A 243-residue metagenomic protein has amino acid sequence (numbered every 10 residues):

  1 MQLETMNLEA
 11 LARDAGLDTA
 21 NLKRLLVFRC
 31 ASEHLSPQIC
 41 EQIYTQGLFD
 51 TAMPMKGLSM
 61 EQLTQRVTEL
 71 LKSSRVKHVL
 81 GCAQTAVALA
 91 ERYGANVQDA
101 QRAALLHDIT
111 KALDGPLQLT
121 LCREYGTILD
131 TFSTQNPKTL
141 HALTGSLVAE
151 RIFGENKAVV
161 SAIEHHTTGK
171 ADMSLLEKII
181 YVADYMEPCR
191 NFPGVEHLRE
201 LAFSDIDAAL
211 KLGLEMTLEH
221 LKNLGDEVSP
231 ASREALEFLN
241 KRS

Functional and structural regions predicted by a protein language model:
M1-L58: Classical nucleotidyltransferase
Y44, E91, T168, E219-D226: Generic secondary-structure signature for well-ordered alpha-helical cores
Q46, S146-L147, L239, S243: Glycine-rich, Lys/Arg-enriched anion-binding loops that position phosphate/diphosphate groups for phosphoryl
Q65-L70, V87, R92-L214: Divalent metal-dependent catalytic cores for phosphoryl transfer on phosphate-bearing substrates
K72-R75: All-alpha helical catalytic cores of prenyl diphosphate-utilizing isoprenoid enzymes
H78: N-terminal glycine-rich anion-binding loops that anchor highly charged ligand groups
E196-S243: Metal-dependent nucleotide-binding catalytic modules
